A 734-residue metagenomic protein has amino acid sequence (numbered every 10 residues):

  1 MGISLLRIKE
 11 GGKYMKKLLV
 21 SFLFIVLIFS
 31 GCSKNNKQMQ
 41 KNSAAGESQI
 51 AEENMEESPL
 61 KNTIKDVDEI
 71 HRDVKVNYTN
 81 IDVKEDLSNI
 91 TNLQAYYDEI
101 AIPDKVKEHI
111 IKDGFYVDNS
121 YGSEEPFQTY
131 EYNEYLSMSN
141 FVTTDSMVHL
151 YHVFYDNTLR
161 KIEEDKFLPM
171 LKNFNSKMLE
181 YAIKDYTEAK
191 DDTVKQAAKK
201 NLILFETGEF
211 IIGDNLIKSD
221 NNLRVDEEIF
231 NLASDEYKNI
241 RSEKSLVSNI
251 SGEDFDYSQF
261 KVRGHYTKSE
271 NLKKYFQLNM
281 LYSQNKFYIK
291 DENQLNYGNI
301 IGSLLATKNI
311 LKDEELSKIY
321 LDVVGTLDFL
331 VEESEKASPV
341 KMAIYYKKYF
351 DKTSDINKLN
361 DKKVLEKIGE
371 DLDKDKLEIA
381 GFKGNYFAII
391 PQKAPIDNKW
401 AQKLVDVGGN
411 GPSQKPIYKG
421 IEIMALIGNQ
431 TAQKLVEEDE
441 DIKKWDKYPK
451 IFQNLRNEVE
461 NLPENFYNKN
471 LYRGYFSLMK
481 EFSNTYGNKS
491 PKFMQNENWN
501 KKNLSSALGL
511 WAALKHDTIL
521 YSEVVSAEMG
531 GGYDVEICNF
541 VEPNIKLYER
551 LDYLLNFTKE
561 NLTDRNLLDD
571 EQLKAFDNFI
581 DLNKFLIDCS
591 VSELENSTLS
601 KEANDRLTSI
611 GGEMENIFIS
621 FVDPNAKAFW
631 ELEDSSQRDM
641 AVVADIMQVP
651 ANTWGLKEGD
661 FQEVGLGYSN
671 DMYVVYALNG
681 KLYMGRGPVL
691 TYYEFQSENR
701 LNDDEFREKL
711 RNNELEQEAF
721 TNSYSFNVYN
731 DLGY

Functional and structural regions predicted by a protein language model:
M1-Y14: Short, Lys/Arg-enriched N-terminal segments with co-localized hydrophobic residues within the first ~10-30 amino acids
K16-F22: Sec-dependent signal peptide recognition, specifically the positively charged N-region followed immediately by
I25-V26: Residue-level signal for mature regions of secreted extracellular proteins and peptides
F29-G31: C-terminal motif of bacterial Sec signal peptides marking the signal peptidase cleavage site
S33-N35: Bacterial signal peptide processing site
M39-Y734: Long, non-catalytic protein-protein interaction scaffolds
